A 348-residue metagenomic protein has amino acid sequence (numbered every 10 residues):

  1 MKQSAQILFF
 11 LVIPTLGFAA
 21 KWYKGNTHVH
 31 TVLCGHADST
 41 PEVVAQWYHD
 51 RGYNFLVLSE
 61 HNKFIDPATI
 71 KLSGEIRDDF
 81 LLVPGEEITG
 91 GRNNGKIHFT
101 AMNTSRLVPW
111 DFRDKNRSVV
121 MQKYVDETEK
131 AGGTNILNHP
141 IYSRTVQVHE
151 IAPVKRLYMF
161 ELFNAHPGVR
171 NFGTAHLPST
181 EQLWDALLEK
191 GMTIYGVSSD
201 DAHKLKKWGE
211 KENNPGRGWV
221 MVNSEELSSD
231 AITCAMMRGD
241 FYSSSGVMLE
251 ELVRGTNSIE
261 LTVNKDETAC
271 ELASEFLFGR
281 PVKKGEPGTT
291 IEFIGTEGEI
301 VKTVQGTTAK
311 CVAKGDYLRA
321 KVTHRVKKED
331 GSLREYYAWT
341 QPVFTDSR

Functional and structural regions predicted by a protein language model:
M1, F18-A19, R348: Basic/polar N-terminal segments that are highly enriched at the extreme N-terminus, encompassing both cleavable
K2, K24, R319-K321: Basic side chains
K2-F10: Sec-dependent signal peptide recognition, specifically the positively charged N-region followed immediately by
F10-A19: Hydrophobic h-region of N-terminal signal peptides that target proteins for export in Gram-negative bacteria
A20-H149, P153-R156, L162-W184, K190 (+5 more regions): A metal-dependent hydrolase metal-coordination microenvironment
C34, P41, K190-Y195, A202-R348: C-terminal functional module detector
